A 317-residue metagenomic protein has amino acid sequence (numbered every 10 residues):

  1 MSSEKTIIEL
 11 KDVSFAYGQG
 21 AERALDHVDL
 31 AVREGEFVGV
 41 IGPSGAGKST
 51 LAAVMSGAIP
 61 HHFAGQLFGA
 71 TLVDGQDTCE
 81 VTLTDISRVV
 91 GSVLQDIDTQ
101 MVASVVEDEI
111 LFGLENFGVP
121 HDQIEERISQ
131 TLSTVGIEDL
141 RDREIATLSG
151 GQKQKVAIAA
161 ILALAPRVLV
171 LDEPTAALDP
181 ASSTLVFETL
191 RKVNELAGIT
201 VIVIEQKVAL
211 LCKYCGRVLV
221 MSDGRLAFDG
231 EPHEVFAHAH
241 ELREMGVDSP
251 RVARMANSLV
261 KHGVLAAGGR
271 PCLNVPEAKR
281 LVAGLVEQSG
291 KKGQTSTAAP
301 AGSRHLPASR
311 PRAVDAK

Functional and structural regions predicted by a protein language model:
A70-D85: ABC ATPase NBD Q-loop/coupling interface
D122-L140: Conserved ABC ATPase "signature" region
E144-L148, Q152: Conserved ABC ATPase signature
A165: Conserved catalytic motifs of ABC-family nucleotide-binding domains
L169-D172: Catalytic Walker B motif of ABC-type/P-loop ATPase nucleotide-binding domains
E205-Q206: H-loop/switch region of ABC-family ATPase nucleotide-binding domains
D223-G224: Conserved ABC ATPase "signature" C-loop
